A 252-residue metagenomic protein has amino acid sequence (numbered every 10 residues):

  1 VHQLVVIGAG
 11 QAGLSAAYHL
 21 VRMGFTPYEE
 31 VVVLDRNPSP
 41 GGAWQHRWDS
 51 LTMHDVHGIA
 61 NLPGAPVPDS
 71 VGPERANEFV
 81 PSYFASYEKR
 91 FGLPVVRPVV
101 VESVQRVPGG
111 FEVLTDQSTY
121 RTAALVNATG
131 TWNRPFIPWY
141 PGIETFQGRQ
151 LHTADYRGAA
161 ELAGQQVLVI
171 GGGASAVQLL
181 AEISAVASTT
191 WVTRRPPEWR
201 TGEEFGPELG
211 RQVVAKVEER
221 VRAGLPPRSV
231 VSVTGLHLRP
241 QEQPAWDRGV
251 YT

Functional and structural regions predicted by a protein language model:
V1-N37, G42-A43, G72-T252: Flavin (primarily FAD) cofactor-binding/catalytic cores of flavoenzymes
S39-G64: Redox-cofactor-proximal catalytic regions of oxidoreductases
I59-P66, R220-L225: Short, basic/glycine-rich phosphate-binding loops at helix/coil junctions that contact nucleotide phosphates
P66-G72: A short acidic, helix-capping loop that chelates divalent metal ions and anchors anionic groups
